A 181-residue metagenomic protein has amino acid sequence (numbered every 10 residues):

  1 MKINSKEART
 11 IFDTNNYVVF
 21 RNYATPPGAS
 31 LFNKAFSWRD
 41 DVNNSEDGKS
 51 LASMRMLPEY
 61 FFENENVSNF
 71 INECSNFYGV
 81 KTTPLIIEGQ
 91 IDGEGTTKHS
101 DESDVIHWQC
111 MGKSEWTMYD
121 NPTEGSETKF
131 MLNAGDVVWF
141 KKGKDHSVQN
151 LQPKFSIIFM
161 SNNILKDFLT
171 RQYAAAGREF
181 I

Functional and structural regions predicted by a protein language model:
M1-F32: An N-terminal JmjN-like helical accessory module and its immediate linker preceding a catalytic domain
R9-T10, P26, S30-D136, K144-F180: Active-site region of the double-stranded beta-helix
